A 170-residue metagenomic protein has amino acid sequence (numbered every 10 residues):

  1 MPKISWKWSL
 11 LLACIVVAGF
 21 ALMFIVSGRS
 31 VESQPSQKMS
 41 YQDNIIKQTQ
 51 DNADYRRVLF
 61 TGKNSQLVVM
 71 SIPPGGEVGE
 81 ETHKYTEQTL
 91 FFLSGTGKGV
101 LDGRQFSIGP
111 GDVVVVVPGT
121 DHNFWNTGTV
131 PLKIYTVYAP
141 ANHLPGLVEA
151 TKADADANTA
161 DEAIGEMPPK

Functional and structural regions predicted by a protein language model:
P2-I15: N-terminal Sec-pathway targeting helices
W6-W8, A21-Q66, G79, P145-K170: A short, N-terminal "cap"/entry segment at the start of jelly-roll beta-barrel domains of the cupin/DSBH fold
R57-L59, M70, G79-H83, W125-T127: Short histidine-centered beta-strand/loop micro-motifs that create catalytic or ligand/metal-coordination sites
S71-P73, T82-G99, V137: Short, conserved beta-strand element in jelly-roll/cupin
R104-P118: Short acidic-glycine-tyrosine-enriched beta hairpin
P118-L144: Ligand-binding loop in jelly-roll beta-barrel domains
